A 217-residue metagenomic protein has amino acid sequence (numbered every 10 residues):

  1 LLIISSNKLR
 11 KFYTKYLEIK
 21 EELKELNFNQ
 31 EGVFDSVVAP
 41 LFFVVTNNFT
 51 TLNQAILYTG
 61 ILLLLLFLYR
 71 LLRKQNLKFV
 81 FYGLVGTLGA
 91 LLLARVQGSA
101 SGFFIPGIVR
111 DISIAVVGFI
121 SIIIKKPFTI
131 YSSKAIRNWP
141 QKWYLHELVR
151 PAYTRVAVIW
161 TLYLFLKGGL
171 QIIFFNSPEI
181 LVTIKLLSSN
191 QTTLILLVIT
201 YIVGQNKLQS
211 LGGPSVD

Functional and structural regions predicted by a protein language model:
L9-E25, V38-F49, L65-K74, V149-A152: Short juxtamembrane and helix-loop transition motifs at transmembrane-helix boundaries in membrane proteins
D35-V45, I61-F67, T87-L93, G169-Q171: Hydrophobic, membrane-inserted alpha-helices
P40-L41, L84-A100, S113-V117: Small-residue-rich segments of transmembrane alpha-helices in multi-pass membrane proteins, especially helix faces
T46-I61: Structural signature of hydrophobic alpha-helical transmembrane segments
L72-N76, V96-F104, E179-I180: Membrane-interface helix caps and helix-loop-helix hairpins in membrane proteins
L77-L88, I105-D111: Cytoplasmic-side transmembrane-helix entry/capping segments in multi-pass membrane proteins
S101-P151: Membrane-proximal helix-loop-helix units in multi-pass membrane proteins
R137-D217: C-terminal membrane-adjacent module
